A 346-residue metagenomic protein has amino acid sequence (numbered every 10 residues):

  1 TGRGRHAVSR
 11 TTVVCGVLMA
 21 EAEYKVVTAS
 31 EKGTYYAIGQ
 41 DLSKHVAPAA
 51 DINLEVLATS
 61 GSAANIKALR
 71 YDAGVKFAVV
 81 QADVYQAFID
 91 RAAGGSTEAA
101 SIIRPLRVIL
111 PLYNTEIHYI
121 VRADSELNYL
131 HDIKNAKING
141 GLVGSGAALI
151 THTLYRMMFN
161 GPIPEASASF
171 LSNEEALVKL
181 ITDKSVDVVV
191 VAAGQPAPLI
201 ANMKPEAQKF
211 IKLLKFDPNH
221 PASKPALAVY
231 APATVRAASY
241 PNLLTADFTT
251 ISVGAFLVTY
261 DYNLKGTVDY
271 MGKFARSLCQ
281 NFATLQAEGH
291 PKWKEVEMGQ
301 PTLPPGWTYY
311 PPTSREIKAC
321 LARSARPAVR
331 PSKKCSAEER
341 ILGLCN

Functional and structural regions predicted by a protein language model:
E21, G33, A49-D51, G61-A64 (+7 more regions): Extracytoplasmic
A22, V26, T34-D72, K76-A78 (+2 more regions): Extracytoplasmic small-molecule ligand-binding "clamshell" domains of the periplasmic binding protein/Venus flytrap
E23-A47, T115-K179, D183, Q300: Bilobed "Venus flytrap"/periplasmic-binding protein-like clamshell domains and structurally analogous long
S43-K44, E55-A99, A176-L180, P196-K204: Pocket-flanking alpha-helical
V46-A50, R70-A73, V79, Q86-I89 (+7 more regions): Sec/Tat-exported extracytoplasmic proteins
A82, A93, S125, G161-T267: Pocket-lining segment of extracytoplasmic ligand-binding domains
E98-L112, Y240-F248: A structural signal for short loop-to-beta-strand junctions that line the ligand-binding cleft of periplasmic/secreted
E175-A176, A193-K209, L213, S252 (+2 more regions): An extracytoplasmic/periplasmic, membrane-proximal ligand-sensing/linker region
